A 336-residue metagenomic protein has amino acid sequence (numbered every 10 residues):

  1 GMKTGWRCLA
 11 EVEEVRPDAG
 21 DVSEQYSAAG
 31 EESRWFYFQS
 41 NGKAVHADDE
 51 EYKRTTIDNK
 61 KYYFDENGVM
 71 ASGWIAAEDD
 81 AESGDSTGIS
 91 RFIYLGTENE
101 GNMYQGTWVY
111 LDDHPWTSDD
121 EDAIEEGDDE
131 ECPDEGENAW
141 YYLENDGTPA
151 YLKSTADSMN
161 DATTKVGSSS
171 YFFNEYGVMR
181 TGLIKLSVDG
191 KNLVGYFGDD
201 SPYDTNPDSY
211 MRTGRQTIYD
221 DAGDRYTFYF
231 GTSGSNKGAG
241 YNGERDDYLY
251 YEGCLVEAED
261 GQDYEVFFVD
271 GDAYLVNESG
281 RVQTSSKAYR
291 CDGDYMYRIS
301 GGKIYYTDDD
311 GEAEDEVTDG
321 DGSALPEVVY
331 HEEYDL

Functional and structural regions predicted by a protein language model:
G1-L336: Extracellular adhesion/carbohydrate-binding repeat motifs centered on closely spaced tryptophans
